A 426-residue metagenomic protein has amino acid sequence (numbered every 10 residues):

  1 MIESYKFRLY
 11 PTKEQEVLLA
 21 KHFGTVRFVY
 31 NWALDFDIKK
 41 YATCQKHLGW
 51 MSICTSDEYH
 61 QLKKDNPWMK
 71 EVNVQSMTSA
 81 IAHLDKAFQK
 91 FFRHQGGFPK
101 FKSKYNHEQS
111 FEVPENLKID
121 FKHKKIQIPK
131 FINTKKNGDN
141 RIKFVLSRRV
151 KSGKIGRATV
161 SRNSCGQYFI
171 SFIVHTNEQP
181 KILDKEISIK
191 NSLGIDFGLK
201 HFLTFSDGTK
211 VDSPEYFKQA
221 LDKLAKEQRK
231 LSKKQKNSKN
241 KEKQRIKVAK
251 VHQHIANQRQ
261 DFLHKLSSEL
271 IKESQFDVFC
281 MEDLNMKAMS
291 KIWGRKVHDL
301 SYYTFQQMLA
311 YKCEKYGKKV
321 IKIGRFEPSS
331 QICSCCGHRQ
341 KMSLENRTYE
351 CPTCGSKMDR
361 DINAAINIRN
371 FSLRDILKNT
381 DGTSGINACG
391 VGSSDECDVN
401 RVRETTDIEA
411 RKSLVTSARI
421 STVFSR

Functional and structural regions predicted by a protein language model:
M1-M77: Gly/serine-rich nucleotide phosphate-binding loop at the start of the catalytic core of nucleotide/ADP-ribose-handling
I2, L300-R426: Positively charged, low-complexity nucleic-acid-binding target-recognition regions
A33, A80-F91, I362-S372: Stable alpha-helical structural segments in soluble proteins, enriched in small hydrophobic residues
A42-N66, G153-I155, S164-Q306, K378-R426: Substrate-contacting helices/loops that form the catalytic groove of nucleic-acid and nucleotide-polymer processing
W50-S164, N257: Acidic carboxylate diad motif detector
K90-F101, N177-L183, K315-I321: Active-site phosphate-binding and catalytic loops of NTP-dependent enzymes
K124-K130, Q167-I173, Y349-E350: Generic recognition of long tandem-repeat/solenoid scaffolds
